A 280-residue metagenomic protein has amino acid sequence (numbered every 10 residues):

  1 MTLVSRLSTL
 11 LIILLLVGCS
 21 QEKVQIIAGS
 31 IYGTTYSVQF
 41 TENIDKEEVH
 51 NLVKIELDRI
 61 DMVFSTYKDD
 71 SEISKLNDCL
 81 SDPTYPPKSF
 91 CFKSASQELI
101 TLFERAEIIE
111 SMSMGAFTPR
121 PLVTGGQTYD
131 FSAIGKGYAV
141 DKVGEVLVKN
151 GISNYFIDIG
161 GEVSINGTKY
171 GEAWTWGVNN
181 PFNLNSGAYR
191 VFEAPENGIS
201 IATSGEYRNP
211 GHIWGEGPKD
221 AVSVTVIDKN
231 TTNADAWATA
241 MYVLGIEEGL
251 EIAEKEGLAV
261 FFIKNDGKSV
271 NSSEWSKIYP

Functional and structural regions predicted by a protein language model:
T2-R6, V17-P280: Mature catalytic core of soluble alpha/beta enzymes
L11, L15-L16: Hydrophobic core
